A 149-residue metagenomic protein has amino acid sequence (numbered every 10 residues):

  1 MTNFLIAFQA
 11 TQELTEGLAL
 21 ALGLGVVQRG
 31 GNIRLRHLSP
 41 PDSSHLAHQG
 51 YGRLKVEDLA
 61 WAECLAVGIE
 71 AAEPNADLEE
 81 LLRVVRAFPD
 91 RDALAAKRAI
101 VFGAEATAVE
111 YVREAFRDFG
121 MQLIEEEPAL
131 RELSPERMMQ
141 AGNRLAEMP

Functional and structural regions predicted by a protein language model:
M1-D90, E136-P149: N-terminal beta1-alpha1-beta2 submodule of the flavodoxin-like/Rossmannoid cofactor-binding fold
F4, K97-F102: Hydrophobic beta-strand segments of well-ordered beta-sheets in folded domains
F8-Q9, F102-G103, F119: Short beta-strand->loop
A66, I100-F102, I124: Hydrophobic/aromatic beta-strand patches that form the interior of the parallel beta-sheet core in alpha/beta enzyme
A71-E73, A106-T107, L130: Solvent-exposed loop/turn segments at secondary-structure junctions within structured extracellular/periplasmic domains
L94-R98, F119-M121: A short helix->loop->beta-strand "cap" motif at the edges of active sites that frequently abuts
V101-Y111: Glycine-rich, charge-decorated loop segments at or immediately adjacent to ligand/cofactor-binding or catalytic sites
R117-P149: Glycine-rich phosphate/pyrophosphate-binding loop and the adjoining helix
